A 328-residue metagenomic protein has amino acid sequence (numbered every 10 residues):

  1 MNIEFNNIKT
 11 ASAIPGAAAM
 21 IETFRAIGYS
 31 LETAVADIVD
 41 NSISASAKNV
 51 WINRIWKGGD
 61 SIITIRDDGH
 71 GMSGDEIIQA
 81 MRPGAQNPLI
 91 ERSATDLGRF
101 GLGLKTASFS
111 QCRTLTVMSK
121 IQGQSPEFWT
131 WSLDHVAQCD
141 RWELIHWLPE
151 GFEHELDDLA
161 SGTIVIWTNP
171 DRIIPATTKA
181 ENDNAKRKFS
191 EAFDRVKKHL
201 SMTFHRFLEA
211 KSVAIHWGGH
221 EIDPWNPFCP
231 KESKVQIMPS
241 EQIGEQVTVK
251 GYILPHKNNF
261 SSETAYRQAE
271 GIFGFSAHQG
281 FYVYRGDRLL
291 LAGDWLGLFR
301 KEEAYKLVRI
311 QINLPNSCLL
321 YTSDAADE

Functional and structural regions predicted by a protein language model:
M1-G58, D75-I78: Bergerat-fold GHKL ATPase/HATPase_c domain
K48-I52, P88-A94: Active-site phosphate-binding and catalytic loops of NTP-dependent enzymes
G59-I63, T163: Short beta-strand element(s) in the Bergerat
D67: Acidic ATP/Mg2+-coordinating residue in the GHKL
H70-R92: Glycine-rich/acidic phosphate-handling loop/turn and adjacent ATP-lid/helix of nucleotide-binding kinase/ATPase domains
I90-W217: GHKL-type ATPase core
A185-F189, K197-S323: GHKL/Bergerat-fold ATPase module in large chromosome/replication-associated machines
D324-E328: A short, hydrophobic C-terminal helix/tail in secreted or cell-surface proteins
